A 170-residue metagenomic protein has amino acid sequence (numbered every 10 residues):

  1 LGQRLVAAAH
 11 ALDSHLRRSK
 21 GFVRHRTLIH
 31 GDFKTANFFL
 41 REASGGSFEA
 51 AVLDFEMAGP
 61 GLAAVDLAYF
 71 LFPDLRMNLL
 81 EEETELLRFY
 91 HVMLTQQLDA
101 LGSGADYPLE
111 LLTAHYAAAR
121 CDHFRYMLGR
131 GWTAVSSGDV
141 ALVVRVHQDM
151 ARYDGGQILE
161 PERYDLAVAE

Functional and structural regions predicted by a protein language model:
L1-H30, R41-G45: ATP-dependent phospho-/nucleotidyl transfer catalytic cores
G2, R26, M57-P60, L80 (+1 more regions): Amphipathic, non-membrane alpha-helical segments in soluble helical-bundle scaffolds
G2-H10, L16-R17, Y107-E170: Regulatory N- and C-terminal appendages and interdomain linkers associated with kinase/kinase-like NTP transferase
V6, V23, T27, E49 (+3 more regions): Conserved structured core elements
R17-G21, F39, P60, A117-A118: A general structural signal for short secondary-structure junctions and capping/turn motifs
K34-P73: Catalytic activation segment of kinase domains across protein kinase-like and atypical kinase folds
M57-A100, R120-D149: Active-site activation/catalytic loop segments of kinase-like enzymes and analogous catalytic loops in related
L101-D106: Short helix-coil transition/hinge motifs at the ends and kinks of transmembrane helices, capturing the brief
